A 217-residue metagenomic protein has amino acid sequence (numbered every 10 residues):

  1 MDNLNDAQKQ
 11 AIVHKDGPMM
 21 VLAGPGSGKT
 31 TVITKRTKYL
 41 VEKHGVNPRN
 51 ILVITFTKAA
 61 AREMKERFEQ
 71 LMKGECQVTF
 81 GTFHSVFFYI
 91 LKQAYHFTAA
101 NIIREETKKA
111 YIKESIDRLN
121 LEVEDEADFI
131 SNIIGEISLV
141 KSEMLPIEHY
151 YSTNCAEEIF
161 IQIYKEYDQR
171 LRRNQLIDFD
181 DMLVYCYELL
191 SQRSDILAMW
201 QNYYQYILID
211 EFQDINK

Functional and structural regions predicted by a protein language model:
M1-N101, A198, K217: P-loop NTPase Walker
D2-V13, G17-V21, L52, T79 (+1 more regions): Conserved helicase NTPase motor core
Q8, T57, T82, I112 (+3 more regions): Residue-level signature of catalytic and energy-coupling elements of molecular machines, predominantly ATP/GTP-dependent
Y39, L139, E188-L189: The DHp (HisKA) dimerization/phosphotransfer helix of two-component histidine kinases, specifically the helical stretch
E42, K92, D117, R172 (+1 more regions): Residues at helix-coil transition
V46, D125, Q192-D195: Alpha-helical structural elements of signaling/regulatory helical domains
E75-Q77, Y95-D181, Y204: ATP-hydrolysis module of ASCE/P-loop NTPase motor domains, specifically the Walker B Asp-Glu catalytic pair
